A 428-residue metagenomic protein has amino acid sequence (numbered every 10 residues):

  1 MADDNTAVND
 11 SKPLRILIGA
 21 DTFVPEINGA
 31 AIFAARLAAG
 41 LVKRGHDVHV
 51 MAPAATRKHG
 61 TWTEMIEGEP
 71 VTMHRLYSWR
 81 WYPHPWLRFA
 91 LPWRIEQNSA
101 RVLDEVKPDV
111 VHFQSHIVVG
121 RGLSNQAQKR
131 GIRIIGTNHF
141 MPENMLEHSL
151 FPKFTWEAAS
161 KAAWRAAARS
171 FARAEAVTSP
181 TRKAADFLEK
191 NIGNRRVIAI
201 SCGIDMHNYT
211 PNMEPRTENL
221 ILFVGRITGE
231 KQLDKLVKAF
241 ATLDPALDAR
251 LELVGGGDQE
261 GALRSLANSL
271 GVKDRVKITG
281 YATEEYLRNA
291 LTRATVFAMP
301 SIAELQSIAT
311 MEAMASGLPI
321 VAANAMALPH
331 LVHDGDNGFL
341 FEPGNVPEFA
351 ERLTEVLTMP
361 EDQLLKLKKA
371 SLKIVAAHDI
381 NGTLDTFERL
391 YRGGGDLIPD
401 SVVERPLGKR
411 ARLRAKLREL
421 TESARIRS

Functional and structural regions predicted by a protein language model:
M1-M65, E69-R75, P399-V403, K409-S428: N-terminal subdomain of nucleotide-sugar transferases
A54, K183, G203: Carbohydrate-associated surface elements
F171, Y281-A282, N289-A294: Short alpha-helical donor nucleotide-sugar binding micro-motif in glycosyltransferases
M213-F240, E252: Conserved donor-binding/catalytic core segment of Leloir-type glycosyltransferases
R264-A282: Nucleotide-activated donor-binding/catalytic signature segment of Leloir-type glycosyltransferases, i.e., the conserved
I302: Aromatic "clamp/platform" in nucleotide-sugar-dependent glycosyltransferases that forms part of the donor/acceptor
P319-A322: Short hydrophobic beta-strand element within catalytic cores of glycosyltransferases and related nucleotide-activated
D334-G335, F339-V346, E355-E361: Conserved acidic donor-binding segment of nucleotide-sugar-dependent glycosyltransferases
